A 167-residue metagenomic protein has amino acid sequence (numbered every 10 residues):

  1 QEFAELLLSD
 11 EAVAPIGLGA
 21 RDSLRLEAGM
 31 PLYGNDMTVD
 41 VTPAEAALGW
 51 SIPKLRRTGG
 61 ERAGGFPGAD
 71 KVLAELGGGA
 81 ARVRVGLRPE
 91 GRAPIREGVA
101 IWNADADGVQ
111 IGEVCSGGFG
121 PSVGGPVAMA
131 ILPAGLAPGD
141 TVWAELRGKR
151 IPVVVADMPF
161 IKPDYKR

Functional and structural regions predicted by a protein language model:
Q1-R167: Conserved, structured C-terminal
